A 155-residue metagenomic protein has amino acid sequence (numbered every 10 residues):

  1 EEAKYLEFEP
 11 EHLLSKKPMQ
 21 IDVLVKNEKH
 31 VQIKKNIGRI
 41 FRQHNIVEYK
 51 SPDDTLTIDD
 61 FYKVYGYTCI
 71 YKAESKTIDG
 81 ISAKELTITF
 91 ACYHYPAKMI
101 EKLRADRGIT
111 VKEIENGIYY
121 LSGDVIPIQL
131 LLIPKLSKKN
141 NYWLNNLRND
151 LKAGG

Functional and structural regions predicted by a protein language model:
E1-G155: Conserved single-residue anchors adjacent to enzymatic active/cofactor-binding motifs
